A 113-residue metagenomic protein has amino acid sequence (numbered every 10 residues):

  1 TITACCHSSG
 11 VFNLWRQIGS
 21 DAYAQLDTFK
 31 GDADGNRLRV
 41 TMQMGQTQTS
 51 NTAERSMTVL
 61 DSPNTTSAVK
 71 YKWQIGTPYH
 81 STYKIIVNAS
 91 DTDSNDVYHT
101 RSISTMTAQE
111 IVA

Functional and structural regions predicted by a protein language model:
T1-A113: Surface-exposed molecular-recognition determinants
